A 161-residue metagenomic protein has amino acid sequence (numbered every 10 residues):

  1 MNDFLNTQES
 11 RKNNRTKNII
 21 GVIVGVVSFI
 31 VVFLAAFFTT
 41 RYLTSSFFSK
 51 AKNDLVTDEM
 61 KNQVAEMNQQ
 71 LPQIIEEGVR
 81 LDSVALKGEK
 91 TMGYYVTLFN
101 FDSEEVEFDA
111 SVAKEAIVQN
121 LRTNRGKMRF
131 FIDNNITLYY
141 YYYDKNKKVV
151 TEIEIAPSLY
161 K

Functional and structural regions predicted by a protein language model:
M1-R15: N-terminal Lys/Arg-rich, disordered targeting/topogenic segments
K12-I30: N-terminal Sec-pathway targeting helices
I20, V64, G78-R80, L86 (+2 more regions): Polar/charged, Gly/Pro-rich intrinsically disordered segments
V32-K87: N-proximal, solvent-exposed amphipathic alpha-helical segments enriched in charged/polar residues
S45-L55, G93-F99, F108: Short low-complexity stretches enriched in small and charged residues
E105-F131: Short, non-transmembrane amphipathic alpha-helical segments
